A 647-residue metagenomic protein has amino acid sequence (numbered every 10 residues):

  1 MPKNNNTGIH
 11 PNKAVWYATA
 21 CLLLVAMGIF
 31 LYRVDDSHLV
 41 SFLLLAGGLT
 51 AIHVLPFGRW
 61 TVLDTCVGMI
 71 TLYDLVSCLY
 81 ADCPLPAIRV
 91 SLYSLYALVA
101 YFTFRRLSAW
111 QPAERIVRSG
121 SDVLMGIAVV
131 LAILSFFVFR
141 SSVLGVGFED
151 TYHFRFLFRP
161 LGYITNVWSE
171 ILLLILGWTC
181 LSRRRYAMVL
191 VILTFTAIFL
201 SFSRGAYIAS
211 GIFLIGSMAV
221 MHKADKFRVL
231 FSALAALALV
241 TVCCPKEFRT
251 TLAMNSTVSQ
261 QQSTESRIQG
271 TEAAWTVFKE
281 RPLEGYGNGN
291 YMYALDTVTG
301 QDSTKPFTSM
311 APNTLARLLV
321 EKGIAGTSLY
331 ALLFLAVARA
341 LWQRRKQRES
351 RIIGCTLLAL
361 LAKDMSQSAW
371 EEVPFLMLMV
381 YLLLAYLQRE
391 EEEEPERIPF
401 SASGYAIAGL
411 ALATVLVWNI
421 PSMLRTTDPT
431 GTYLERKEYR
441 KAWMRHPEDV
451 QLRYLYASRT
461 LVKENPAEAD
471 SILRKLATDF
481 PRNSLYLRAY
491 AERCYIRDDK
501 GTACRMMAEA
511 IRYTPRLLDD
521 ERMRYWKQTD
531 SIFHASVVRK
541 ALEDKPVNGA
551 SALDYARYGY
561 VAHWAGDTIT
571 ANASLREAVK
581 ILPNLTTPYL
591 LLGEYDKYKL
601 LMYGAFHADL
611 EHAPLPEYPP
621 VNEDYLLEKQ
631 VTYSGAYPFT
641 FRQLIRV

Functional and structural regions predicted by a protein language model:
P2-P56, Y73-A81, Y93, I208 (+1 more regions): N-terminal signal-anchor transmembrane segment
G8-A14, I52-T65, C180-V189, M221-L230 (+2 more regions): Membrane-interface helix-loop-helix junctions at transmembrane boundaries of multi-pass membrane enzymes, predominantly
L22-A26, L45-A51, L75, L95-V99 (+7 more regions): Alpha-helical transmembrane segments of multi-pass inner-membrane proteins
L23, F42-L49, L333, R348-A402: Transmembrane alpha-helices of multi-pass inner-membrane enzymes
V67-M69, P84-R106, V123: Aromatic-anchored transmembrane helix interface
V229-P245, I398-S422: Internal/C-terminal transmembrane anchor helices
V242-A273, K279, Y293-D296, P306 (+1 more regions): Flexible juxtamembrane loops connecting transmembrane helices in multi-pass membrane enzymes that build or modify
I268-T308, K322-L329: TM-adjacent membrane-interface loops and short helices in multi-pass inner/ER membrane proteins
